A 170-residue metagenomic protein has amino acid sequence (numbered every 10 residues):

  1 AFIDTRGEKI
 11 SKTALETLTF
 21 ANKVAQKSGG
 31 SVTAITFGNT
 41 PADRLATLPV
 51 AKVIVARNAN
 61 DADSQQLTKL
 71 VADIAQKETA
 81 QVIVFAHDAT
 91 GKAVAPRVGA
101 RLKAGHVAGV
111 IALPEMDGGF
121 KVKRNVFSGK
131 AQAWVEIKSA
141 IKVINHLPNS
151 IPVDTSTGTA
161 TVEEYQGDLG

Functional and structural regions predicted by a protein language model:
A1-G170: N-terminal glycine-rich FAD/FM-binding segment characteristic of electron-transfer flavoproteins
